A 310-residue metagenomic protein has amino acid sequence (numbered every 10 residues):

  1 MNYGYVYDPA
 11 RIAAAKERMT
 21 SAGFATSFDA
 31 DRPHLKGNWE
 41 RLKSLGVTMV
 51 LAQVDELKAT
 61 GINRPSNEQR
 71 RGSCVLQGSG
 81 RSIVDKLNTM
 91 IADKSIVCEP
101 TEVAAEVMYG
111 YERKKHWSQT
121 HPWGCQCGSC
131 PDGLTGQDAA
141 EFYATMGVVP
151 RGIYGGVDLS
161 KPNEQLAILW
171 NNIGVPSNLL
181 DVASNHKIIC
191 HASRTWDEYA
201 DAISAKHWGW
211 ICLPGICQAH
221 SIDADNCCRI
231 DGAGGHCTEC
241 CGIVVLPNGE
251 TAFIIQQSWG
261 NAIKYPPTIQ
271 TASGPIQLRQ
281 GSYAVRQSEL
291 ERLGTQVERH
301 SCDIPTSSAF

Functional and structural regions predicted by a protein language model:
M1-C98, E102, G124, G128-V148 (+1 more regions): Structured alpha-helical subdomains that flank or immediately precede key functional sites
N2-Y7, R70, L76, G80-V84 (+3 more regions): Predominantly the structural core of cysteine protease catalytic domains
I96-H121: Acidic helix-start/capping segments at beta-turn-to-alpha-helix junctions
